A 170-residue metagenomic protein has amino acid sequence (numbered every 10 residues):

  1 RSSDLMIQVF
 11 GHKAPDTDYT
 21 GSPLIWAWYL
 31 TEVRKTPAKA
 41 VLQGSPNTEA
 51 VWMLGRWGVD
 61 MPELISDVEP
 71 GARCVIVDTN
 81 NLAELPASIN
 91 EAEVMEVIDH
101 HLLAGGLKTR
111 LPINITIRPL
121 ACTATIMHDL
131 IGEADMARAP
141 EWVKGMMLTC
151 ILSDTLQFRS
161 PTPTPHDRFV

Functional and structural regions predicted by a protein language model:
S3-V170: Replace "Mg2+/Mn2+-dependent" with "divalent metal-dependent
